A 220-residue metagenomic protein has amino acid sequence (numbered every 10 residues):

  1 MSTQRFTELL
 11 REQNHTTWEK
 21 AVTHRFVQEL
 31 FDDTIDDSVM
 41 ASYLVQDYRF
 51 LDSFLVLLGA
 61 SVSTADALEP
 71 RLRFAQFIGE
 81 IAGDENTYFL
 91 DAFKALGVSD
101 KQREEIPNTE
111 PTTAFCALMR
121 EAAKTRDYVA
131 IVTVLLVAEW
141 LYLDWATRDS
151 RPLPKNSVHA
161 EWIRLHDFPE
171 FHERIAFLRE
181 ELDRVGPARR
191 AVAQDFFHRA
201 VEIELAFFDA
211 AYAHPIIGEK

Functional and structural regions predicted by a protein language model:
S2-F6, L118-E121, D209, A213 (+1 more regions): Hydrophobic alpha-helical segments
Q4-R5, L9, W145: Long, non-globular segments of proteins
R11-D36, I175-R184, I217: Short alpha-helical hairpin
H15-K20, T34-T64, E80-D84, T133-L143 (+1 more regions): Alpha-helical bundle segments that constitute or directly flank the non-heme di-iron/ferroxidase center
V45, E69-E170, H198, E202: Active-site-proximal alpha-helical scaffolds that flank and shape metal-associated catalytic sites
A65-E69, A191-Q194: Structural helix-adjacent loops and short alpha-helical linkers that scaffold large soluble proteins
F171-F197: Long amphipathic all-alpha helical oligomerization modules
A193-K220: Acidic, carboxylate-rich catalytic segments that either coordinate divalent cations
